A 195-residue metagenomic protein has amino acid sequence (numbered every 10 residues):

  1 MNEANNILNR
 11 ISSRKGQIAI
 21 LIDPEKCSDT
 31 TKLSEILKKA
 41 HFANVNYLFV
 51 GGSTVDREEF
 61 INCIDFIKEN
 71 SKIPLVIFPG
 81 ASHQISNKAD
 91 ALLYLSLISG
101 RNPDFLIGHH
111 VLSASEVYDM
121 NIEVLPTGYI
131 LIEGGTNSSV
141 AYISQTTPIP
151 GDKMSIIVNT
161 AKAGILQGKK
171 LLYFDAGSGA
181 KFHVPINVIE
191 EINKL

Functional and structural regions predicted by a protein language model:
A4-N6: Charged, low-complexity intrinsically disordered segments and flexible loops
S13, Q17-I18, P24-L195: Alpha/beta enzyme core
